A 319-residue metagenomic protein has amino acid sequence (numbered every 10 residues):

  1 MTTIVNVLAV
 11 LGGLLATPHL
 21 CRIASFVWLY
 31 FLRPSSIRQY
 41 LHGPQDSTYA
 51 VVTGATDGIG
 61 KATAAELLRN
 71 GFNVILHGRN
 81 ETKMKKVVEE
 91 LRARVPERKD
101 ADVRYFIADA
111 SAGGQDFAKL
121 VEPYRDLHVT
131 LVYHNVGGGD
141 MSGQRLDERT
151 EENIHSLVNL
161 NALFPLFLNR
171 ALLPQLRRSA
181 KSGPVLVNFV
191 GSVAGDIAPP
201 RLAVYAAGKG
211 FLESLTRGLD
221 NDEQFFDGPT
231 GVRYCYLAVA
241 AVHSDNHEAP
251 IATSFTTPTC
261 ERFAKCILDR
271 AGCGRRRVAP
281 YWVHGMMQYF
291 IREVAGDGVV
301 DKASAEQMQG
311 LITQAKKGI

Functional and structural regions predicted by a protein language model:
S25-I75, R79: Canonical Rossmann dinucleotide-binding motif of NAD(H)/NADP(H)-dependent dehydrogenases/reductases, specifically
T53, H77, N135-V136, V187-A194 (+1 more regions): SDR active-site strand-loop-helix element
T53, I107, V129-G138, N161 (+1 more regions): Rossmann-fold scaffold of SDR-type NAD(P)-dependent oxidoreductases
R92-G114: Rossmann-fold cofactor-recognition segment
P123, D147-L166, L212: Catalytic Tyr-X3-Lys loop
Y133, L157, F164-L172, L176 (+1 more regions): Hydrophobic positions on the long internal alpha-helix of Rossmann-like NAD(P)-dependent oxidoreductase domains
R177-G228, A240-D245: Catalytic loop of short-chain dehydrogenase/reductase
S214, D220-K302: SDR active-site lid
